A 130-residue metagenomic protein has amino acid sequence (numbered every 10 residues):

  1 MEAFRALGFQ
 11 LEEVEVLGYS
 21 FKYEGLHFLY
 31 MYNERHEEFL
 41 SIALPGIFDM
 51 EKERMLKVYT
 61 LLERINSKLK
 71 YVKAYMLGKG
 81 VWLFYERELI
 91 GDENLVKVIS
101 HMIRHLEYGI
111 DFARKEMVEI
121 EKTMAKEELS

Functional and structural regions predicted by a protein language model:
M1-L29, Y75-M76: Charge-rich, low-complexity N-terminal segments
G18-Y19, E37-L40, V81-W82: Hydrophobic residues embedded in beta-strands of well-ordered beta-sheets
E24-R54: Long, continuous compositionally biased terminal/linker segments
A43-F84: Short, internal acidic amphipathic alpha-helical interface segments that mediate docking to partner proteins
I90-M102: A short acidic/glycine-rich loop-to-helix N-cap element
E107-D111: Helix-rich interaction surfaces within compact, conserved domain-sized segments that mediate assembly or partner
V118-S130: Short, highly charged C-terminal tails/helix-capping segments
